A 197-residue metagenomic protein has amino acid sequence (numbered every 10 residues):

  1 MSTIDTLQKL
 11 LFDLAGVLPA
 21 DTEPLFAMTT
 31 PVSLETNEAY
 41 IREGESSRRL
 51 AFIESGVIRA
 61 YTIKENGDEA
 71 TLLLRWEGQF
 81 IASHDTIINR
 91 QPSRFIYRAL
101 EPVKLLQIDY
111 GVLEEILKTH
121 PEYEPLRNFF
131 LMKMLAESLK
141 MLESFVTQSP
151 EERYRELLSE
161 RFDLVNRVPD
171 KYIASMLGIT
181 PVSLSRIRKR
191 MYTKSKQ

Functional and structural regions predicted by a protein language model:
M1-P31: Cyclic nucleotide-binding regulatory module and flanking cytosolic helices
L7, K133-E143: Short, Lys/Arg-enriched N-terminal segment that forms or immediately precedes the first helix of a structured domain
P31-V32, R48-I53, L72-L73: His/acidic/aromatic-lined binding-pocket segments of jelly-roll/cupin-type domains and related regulatory beta-sandwich
N37, R48-Y61, N66, G78: Glycine- and acidic-residue-biased ligand/ion/polar-headgroup-sensing regions
Y40-E45: Short phosphate-coordinating micro-motif centered on Lys-Gly-acidic
Y61, S83-H84, E115-I116, L157 (+1 more regions): Residues that scaffold the ATP/ADP-binding catalytic core of kinase and kinase-like folds
T71-N128: Cyclic-nucleotide recognition modules
Q148-Q197: Phosphate-/nucleic-acid-contacting segments
